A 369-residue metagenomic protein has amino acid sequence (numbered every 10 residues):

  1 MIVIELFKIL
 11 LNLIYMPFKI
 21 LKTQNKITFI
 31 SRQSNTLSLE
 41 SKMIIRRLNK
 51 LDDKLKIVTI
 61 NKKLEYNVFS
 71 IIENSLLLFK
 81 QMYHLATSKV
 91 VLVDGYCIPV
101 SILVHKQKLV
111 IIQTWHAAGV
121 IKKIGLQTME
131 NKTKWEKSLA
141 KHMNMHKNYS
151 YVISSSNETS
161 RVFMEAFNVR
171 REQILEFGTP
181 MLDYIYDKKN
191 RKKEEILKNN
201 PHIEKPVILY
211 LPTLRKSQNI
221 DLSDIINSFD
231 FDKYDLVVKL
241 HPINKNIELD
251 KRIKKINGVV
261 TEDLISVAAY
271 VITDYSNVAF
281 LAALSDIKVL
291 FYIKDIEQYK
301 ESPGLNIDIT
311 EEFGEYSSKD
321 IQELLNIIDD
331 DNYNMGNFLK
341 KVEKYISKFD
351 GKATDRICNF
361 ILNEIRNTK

Functional and structural regions predicted by a protein language model:
M1-S34, L39, I72-E73: Membrane-proximal basic amphipathic "stem/tether" segments
T28-D187: Active-site and donor-binding regions of nucleotide-sugar-utilizing enzymes
L37-R47, A166, I174-L249, S318 (+1 more regions): Conserved catalytic-core segment of nucleotide-activated headgroup transferases in glycan assembly
V91-C97, I102-H105, L109-W115, V259-P303: A donor-sugar binding/catalytic signature common to diverse glycosyltransferases and related nucleotide-sugar
G95, S155-E158, P242, Y275 (+1 more regions): Helix N-cap/beta->alpha junction signal
N244, D250, N277-I346: Catalytic binding pocket for nucleotide-activated donors in carbohydrate/polymer assembly enzymes
R252-G258: Active-site donor-binding acidic/aromatic loop of nucleotide-activated sugar and phosphosugar transferases involved
F349-K369: C-terminal alpha-helical cap of glycosyltransferases
